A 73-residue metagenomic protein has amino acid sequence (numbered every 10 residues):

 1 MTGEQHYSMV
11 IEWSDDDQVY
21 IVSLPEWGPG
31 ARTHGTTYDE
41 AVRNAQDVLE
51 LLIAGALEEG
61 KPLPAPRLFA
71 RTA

Functional and structural regions predicted by a protein language model:
M1-S8, D39, R43-A73: Short, charged, surface-exposed hinge/linker loops at domain edges that act as mobile lids or interdomain connectors
G3, V10, S14-D17, G35: Short, positively charged
E12-G28: Short aromatic-glycine-(Arg/Gly/Cys) micro-motifs in beta-strand/loop hairpins
V19-I21, R32, R43: Short acidic, gly/pro-rich beta-turn/loop elements at beta-sheet edges and active-site/ligand-binding grooves
E26, A31, A56: Short glycine- and Lys/Arg-enriched binding-loop motifs that mark or flank ligand-binding interfaces
P29-E40: A short, exposed loop/beta-hairpin motif centered on an aromatic-Gly-Thr core
